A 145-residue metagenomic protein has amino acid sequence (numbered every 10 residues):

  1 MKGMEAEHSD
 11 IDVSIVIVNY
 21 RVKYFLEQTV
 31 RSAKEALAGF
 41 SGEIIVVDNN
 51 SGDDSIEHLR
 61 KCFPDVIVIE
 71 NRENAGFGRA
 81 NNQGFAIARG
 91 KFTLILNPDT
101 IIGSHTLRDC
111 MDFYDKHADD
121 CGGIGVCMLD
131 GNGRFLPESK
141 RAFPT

Functional and structural regions predicted by a protein language model:
M1-E35: N-proximal low-complexity "stem/linker" segments adjacent to membrane-targeting elements
T29, S55-I56, N81, H105-L107: Acidic donor-diphosphate engagement hotspot in glycosyltransferases and nucleotidyltransferases that stabilizes
S32, D48-E57, E73: A conserved acidic beta->alpha catalytic loop
S41-N50, I69-N71: Short beta-strand/loop segment that forms part of the nucleotide-sugar
E70-A88, D109: Glycine-rich, basic loop-to-helix element that forms the pyrophosphate-binding segment of sugar-nucleotide handling
T93: Short aromatic/hydrophobic "clamp" motif used to bind/position activated sugar donors
N97-I101: The conserved acidic donor/metal-binding loop of glycosyltransferases
S104-E138: Conserved donor NDP-sugar-binding/catalytic core segment of glycosyltransferases
